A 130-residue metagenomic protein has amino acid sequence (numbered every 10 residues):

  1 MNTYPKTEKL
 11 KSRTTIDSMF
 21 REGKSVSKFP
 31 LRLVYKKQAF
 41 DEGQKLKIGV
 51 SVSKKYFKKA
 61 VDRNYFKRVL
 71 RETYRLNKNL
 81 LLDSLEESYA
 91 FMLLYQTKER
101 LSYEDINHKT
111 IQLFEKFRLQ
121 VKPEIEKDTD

Functional and structural regions predicted by a protein language model:
M1-D130: Positively charged, solvent-exposed patches that mediate nucleic-acid binding
